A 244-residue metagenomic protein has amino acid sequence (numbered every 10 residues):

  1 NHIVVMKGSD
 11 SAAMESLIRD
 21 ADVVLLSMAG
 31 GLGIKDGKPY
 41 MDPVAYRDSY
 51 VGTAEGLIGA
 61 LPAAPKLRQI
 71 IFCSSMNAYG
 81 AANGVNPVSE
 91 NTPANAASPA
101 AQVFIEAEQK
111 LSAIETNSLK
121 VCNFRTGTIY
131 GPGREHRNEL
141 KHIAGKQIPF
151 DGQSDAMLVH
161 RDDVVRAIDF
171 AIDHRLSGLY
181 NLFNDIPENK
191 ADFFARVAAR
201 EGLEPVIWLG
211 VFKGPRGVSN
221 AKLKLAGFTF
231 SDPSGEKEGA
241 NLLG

Functional and structural regions predicted by a protein language model:
N1-D22: Conserved Rossmann-fold cofactor-binding substructure of NAD(P)-dependent oxidoreductases
D20-I71: NAD(P)-cofactor binding segment of oxidoreductase domains
E55-P99: Conserved Rossmann-fold NAD(P)-dependent oxidoreductase catalytic core, especially the SDR/UDP-sugar
A96-A101, G127-T128, P132, F150-R161: Glycine-rich "substrate-gating" loop/helix at the edge of Rossmann-like oxidoreductase active sites
Q109-P132: Conserved beta-loop-beta element that borders a ligand/cofactor-binding pocket
N138-Q147, Q153-Y180: Alpha-helical substrate-binding/gating segment
V165-S219: Mid/C-terminal beta-alpha module of Rossmann-like enzyme folds, strongest in SDR-family dehydrogenases/epimerases
E204-G244: C-terminal amphipathic/interface module of NAD(P)-dependent oxidoreductases and related NAD-binding regulators
